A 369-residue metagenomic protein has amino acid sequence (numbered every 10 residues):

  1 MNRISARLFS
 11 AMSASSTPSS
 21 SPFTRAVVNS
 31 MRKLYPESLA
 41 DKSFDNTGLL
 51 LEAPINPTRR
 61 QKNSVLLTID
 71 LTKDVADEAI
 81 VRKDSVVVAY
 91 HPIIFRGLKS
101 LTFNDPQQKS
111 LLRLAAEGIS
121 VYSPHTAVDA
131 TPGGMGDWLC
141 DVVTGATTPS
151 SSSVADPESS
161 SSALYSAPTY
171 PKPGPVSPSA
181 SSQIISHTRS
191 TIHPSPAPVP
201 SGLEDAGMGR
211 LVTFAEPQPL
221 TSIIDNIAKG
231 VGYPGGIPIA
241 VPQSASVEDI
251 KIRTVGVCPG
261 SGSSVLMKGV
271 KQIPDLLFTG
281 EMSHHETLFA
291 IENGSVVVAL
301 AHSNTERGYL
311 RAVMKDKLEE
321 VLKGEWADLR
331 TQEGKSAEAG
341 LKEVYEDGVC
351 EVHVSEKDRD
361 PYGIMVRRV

Functional and structural regions predicted by a protein language model:
N2-V369: Active-site catalytic microenvironments in core metabolic enzymes, especially phosphate/sugar-handling
